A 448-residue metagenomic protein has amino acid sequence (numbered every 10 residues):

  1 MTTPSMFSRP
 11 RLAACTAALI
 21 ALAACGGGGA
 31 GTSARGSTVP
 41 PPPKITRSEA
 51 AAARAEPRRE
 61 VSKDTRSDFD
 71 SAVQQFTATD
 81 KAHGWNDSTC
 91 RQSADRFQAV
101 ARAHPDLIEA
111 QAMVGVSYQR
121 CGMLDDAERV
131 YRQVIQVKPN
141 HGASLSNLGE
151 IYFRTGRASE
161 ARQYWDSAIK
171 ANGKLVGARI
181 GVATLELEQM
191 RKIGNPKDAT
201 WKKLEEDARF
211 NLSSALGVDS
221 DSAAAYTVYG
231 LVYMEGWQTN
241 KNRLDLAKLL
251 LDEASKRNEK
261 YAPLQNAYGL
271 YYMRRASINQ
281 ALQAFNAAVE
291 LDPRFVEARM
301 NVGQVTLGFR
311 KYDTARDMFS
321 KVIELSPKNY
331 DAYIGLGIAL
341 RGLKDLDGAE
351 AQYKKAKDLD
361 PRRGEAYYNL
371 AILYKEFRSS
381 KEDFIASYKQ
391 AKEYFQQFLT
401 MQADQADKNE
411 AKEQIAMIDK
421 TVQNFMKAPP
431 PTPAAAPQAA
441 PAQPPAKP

Functional and structural regions predicted by a protein language model:
C25-H104, I108-E109, M426, P445: N-terminal leader/linker segments that initiate helical-solenoid repeat arrays
C25-R66, D166, G177-E188, G194 (+3 more regions): Long, contiguous interaction/recruitment modules in multidomain scaffold/adaptor proteins
T65, I108-E109, G142-A143, V176-G177 (+6 more regions): Helix-start (N-cap) detector for alpha-helical repeat units in TPR-like alpha-solenoids, especially tetratricopeptide
G84-D95, R120-Q133, T155-S167, Q189-S214 (+5 more regions): Structural signature of tandem alpha-helical TPR/SEL1-like repeats, specifically the intra-repeat loop/turn
A103, V137, A171, V218 (+5 more regions): Structural marker of alpha-solenoid helical repeat scaffolds
E376-S380, I385-P448: Terminal, low-structured helical/coil segments at or just beyond the last alpha-helical repeat
